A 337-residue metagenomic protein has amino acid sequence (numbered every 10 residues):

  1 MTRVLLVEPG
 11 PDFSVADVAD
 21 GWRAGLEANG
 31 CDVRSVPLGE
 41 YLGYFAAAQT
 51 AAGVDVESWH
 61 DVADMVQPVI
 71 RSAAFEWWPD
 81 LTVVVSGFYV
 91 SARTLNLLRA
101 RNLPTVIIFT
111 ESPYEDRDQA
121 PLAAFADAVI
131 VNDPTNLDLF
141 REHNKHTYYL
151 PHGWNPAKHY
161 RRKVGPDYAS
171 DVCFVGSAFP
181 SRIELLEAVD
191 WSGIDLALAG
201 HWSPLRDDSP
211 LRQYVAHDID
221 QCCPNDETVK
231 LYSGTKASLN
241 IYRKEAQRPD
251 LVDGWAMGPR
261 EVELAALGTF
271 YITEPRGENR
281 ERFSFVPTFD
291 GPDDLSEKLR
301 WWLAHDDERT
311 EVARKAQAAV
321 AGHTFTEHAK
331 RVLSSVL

Functional and structural regions predicted by a protein language model:
M1-D55, D61-M65, V85-R93, A120-F285: Nucleotide-sugar donor-binding catalytic core of glycosyltransferases
Q67, R71, P292, S296 (+1 more regions): Short, amphipathic alpha-helical "lid/cap" segments that border enzyme active or binding sites
Q67, R71-F75, L95-A100, E115: Catalytic alpha-helical scaffold of carbohydrate-active enzymes acting on polysaccharides/glycoconjugates
A74-T82: Proline-aspartate-enriched helix->loop->beta-strand connector
W77, A124, H323: Active-site charged/polar residues at nucleotide-handling catalytic sites that mediate phosphoryl, nucleotidyl
L98-S112: Active-site proximal beta-strand in glycosyltransferases
N279-K298: Change "using UDP/GDP/dTDP sugars" to "using nucleotide sugars
L303-S334: A charged, aromatic-enriched C-terminal amphipathic alpha-helix characteristic of glycosyltransferases across folds
